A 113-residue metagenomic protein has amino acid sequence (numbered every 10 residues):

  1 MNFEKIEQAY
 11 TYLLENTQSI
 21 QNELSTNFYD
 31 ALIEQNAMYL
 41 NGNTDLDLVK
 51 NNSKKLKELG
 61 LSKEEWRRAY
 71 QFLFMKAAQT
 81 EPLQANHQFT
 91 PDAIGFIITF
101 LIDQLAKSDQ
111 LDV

Functional and structural regions predicted by a protein language model:
M1-E81: A short N-terminal interaction module
L83-F100: Conserved SAM-binding loop and adjacent beta-strand
I102-A106: Structural motif corresponding to the C-terminal cap of alpha-helices
K107-V113: Conserved class I S-adenosyl-L-methionine
